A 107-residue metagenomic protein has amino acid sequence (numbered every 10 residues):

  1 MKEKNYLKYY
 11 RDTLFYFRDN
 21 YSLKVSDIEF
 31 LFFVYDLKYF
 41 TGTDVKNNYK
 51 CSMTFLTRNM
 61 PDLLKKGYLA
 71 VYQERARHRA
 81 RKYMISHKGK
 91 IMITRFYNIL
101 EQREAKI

Functional and structural regions predicted by a protein language model:
M1-D12, K90-I107: Long, low-complexity, charge-rich intrinsically disordered regions
K2-F30: Short alpha-helical segments that sit at the start of domains
D19-K24, E74-I99: Short, cationic-aromatic polyanion-contact patches
I28-F33, K66: Contiguous, well-ordered alpha-helical segments that form the cores/surfaces of helical PPI scaffolds
F32-D36, Y97: Short, locally clustered residues in the helix-turn-helix/winged-helix DNA-binding domain
L37-Y49: Short acidic, hydrophobic short linear motifs in intrinsically disordered regions
K50-K65, A80: Short amphipathic alpha-helical interaction segments
L64-R75: A short, conserved structural fragment
